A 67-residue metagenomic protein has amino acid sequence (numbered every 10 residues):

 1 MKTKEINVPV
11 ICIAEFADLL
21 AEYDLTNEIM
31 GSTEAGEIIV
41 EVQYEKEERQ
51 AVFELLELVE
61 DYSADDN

Functional and structural regions predicted by a protein language model:
M1-E34: N-terminal acidic leader/helix
I6, L20, I38-V42, L55: Hydrophobic beta-strand residues in large extracellular and virion-surface proteins
P9-I13, Y44-R49: Helix N-cap motif at beta-to-alpha junctions
L19-E22, A51-D61: Short amphipathic alpha-helices in soluble, non-transmembrane regions that often serve as interface/regulatory elements
N27-S32, E57-N67: Conserved short beta-strand edge segments in small beta-sheet-based binding/regulatory domains
G31-E48: BRCT (BRCA1 C-terminal) domain core and associated BRCT-interaction motifs
